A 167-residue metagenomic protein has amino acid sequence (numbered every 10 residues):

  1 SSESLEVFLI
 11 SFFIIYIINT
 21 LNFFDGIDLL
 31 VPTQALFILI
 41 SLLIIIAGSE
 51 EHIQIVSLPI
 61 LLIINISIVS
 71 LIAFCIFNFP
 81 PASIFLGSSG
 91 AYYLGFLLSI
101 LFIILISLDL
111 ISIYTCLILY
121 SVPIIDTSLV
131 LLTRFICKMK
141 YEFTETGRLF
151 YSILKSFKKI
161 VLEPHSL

Functional and structural regions predicted by a protein language model:
S1-S11: Membrane-helix boundary/helix-loop-helix interface segments in multi-pass membrane proteins
S1-S2, F24, E50-E51: Transmembrane alpha-helix boundary signature
L9-Y16, T146, F150: Alpha-helical membrane-protein architecture signal
Y16-I18, N22, C116-L117: Membrane-anchoring/interfacial helices and their immediately flanking loops in integral membrane proteins
T20-F23, F77-F79: Preference for short coil/turn "hinge" residues that link or interrupt alpha-helices
L21-V31: RNA/tRNA-interacting regions in translation and RNA-turnover enzymes
L30-L167: Alpha-helical transmembrane segments
